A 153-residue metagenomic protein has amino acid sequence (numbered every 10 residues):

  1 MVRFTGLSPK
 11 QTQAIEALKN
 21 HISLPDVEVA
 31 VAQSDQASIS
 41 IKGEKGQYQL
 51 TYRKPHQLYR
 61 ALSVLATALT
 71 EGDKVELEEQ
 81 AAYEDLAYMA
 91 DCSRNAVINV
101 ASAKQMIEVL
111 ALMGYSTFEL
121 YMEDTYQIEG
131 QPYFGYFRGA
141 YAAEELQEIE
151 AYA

Functional and structural regions predicted by a protein language model:
M1-G6, M89-D91: Acidic/histidine-rich, surface-exposed loop or edge segments in extracytoplasmic proteins
V2, E16-Y52: Short, well-ordered secondary-structure micro-motifs within conserved domains or adaptor modules
G6-P9, Q13: Alpha-helix boundary/N-cap detector
Q11, K45-A153: Feature activates predominantly on carbohydrate-active enzymes
